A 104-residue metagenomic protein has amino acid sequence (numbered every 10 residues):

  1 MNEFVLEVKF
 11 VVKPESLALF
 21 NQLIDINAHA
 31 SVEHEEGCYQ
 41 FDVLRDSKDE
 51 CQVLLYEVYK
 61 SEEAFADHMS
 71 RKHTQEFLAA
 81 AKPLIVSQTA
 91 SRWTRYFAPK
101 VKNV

Functional and structural regions predicted by a protein language model:
F4-H34, C38-Y39: N-terminal first-folded block
F4-V11, Q40-M69: Short, well-ordered beta-strand segments in beta-rich or mixed alpha/beta enzyme and ligand-binding folds
V8-K9, K13, R71-K72, Y96-V104: Short flexible/disordered coil segments
L17-L19, Q52, A64, P99: Intrinsically disordered, low-complexity acidic/polar segments
I26-Q40, V58-S91: An amphipathic, aromatic/His-enriched active-site/gating alpha helix that lines ligand/cofactor pockets
V43-C51, L78-V104: Glycine-rich beta-strand-turn "strand-cap" elements at beta-sheet edges
